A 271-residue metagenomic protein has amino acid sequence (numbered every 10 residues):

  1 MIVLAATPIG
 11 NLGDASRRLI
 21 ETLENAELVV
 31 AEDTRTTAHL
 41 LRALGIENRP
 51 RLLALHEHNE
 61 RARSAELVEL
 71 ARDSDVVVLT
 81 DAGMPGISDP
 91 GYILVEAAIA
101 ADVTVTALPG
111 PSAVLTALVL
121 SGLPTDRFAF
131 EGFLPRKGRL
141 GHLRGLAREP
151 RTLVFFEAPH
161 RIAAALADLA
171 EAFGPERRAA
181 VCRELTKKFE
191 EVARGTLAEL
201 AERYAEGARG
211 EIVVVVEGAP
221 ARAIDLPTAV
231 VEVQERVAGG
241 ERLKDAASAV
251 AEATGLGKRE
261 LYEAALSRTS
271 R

Functional and structural regions predicted by a protein language model:
M1-A5, R72-T80, F128, R151-F155 (+1 more regions): Generic beta-sheet signal
M1-E57: Glycine-rich, flexible N-terminal cofactor/catalytic loop recognition
L23-V29, D102-T106, T152-L153: Short active-site oxyanion
A31-E32, D89, F156: Short beta-strand scaffold positions
L53-A62, F133-K137: Conserved helicase motor
D75, T152, P159-R271: A contiguous loop/helix-start segment that scaffolds small-molecule binding in enzyme catalytic cores
P90-L94, L243: Glycine-centered tight-turn and secondary-structure capping sites
I93-E149: Class I SAM-dependent methyltransferase SAM-binding "motif I" and its flanking Rossmann-like core
